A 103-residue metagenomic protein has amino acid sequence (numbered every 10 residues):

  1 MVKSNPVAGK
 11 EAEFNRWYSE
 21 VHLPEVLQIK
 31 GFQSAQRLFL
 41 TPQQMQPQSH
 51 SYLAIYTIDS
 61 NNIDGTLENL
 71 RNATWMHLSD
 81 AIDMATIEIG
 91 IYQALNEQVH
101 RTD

Functional and structural regions predicted by a protein language model:
M1-D103: Macromolecular interaction modules
